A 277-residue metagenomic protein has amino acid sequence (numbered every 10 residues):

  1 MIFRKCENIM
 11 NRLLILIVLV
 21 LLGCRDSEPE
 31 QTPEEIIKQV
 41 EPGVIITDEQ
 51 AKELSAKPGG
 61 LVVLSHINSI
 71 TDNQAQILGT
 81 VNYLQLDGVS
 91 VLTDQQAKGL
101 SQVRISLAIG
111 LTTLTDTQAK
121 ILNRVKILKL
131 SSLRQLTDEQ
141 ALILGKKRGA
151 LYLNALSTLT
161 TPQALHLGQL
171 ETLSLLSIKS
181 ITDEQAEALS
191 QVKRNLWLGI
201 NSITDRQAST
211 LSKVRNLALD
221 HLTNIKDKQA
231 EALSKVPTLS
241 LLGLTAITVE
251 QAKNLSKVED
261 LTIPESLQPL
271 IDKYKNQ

Functional and structural regions predicted by a protein language model:
M1-I9: Short, Lys/Arg-enriched N-terminal segments with co-localized hydrophobic residues within the first ~10-30 amino acids
M10-L16: Sec-dependent signal peptide recognition, specifically the positively charged N-region followed immediately by
I17-V18, L189: Residue-level signal for mature regions of secreted extracellular proteins and peptides
L21-G23: C-terminal motif of bacterial Sec signal peptides marking the signal peptidase cleavage site
R25-S27: Bacterial signal peptide processing site
K38-I46, A56-I70, T80-L92, Q102-T115 (+7 more regions): Concave beta-strand-loop units of leucine-rich repeat
E49-K52, N73-Q76, Q95-G99, T117-K120 (+6 more regions): Recurring C-terminal helix/loop segment of individual leucine-rich repeat
